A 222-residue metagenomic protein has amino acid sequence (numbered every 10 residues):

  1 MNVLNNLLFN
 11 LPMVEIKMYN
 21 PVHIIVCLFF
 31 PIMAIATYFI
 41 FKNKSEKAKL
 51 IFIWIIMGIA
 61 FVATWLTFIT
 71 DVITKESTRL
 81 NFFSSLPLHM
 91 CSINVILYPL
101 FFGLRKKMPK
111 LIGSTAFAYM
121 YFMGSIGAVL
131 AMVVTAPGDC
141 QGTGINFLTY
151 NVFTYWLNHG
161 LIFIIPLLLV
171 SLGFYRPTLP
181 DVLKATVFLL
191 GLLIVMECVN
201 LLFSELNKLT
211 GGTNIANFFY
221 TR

Functional and structural regions predicted by a protein language model:
M1-P31: Hydrophobic transmembrane alpha-helical segments in integral membrane proteins
I32-F39, L97-Y98, L161-P180: Alpha-helical transmembrane segments in multipass membrane proteins, preferentially the mid-helix core
E46-I59, L111-Y121: Membrane-interfacial loop-to-transmembrane alpha-helix junctions, especially the N-terminal start
I59-I69, M123-V134, L189-N200: Aromatic-anchored segments of alpha-helical transmembrane domains
W65-S85: Helix-loop junctions on the outward
L100-P166, V170: Membrane-proximal helix-loop-helix units in multi-pass membrane proteins
P166-L206: A conserved mid-domain beta-alpha-beta active-site/ligand-binding segment of alpha/beta enzyme cores
N200-R222: Membrane-interfacial catalytic/cofactor-binding modules of polytopic membrane enzymes
